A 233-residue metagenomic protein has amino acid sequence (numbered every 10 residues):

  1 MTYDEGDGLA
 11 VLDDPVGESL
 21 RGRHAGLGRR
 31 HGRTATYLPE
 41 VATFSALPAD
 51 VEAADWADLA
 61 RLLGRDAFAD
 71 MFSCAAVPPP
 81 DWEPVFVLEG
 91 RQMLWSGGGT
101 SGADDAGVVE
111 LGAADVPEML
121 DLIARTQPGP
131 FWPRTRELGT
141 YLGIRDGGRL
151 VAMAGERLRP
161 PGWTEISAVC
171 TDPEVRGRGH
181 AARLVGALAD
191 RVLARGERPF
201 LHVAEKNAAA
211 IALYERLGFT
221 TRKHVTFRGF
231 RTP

Functional and structural regions predicted by a protein language model:
T2-A103: Acyl-donor-binding surface of acyltransferase catalytic domains
S45-V51, V169-R176, A204: A short, internal acetyl-CoA/4′-phosphopantetheine-binding micro-motif in the GNAT/acyltransferase core
A53-L59, G177-A194, I211-R216: Conserved acetyl-CoA-binding loop-helix of GNAT-fold acetyltransferases
V77-W82, A182, E205-H224, R231: Conserved active-site alpha-helix within GNAT-family acetyltransferase domains
A106-G107, L122-T135: Extended, positively charged loop/linker patches that create polyanion-binding surfaces
G107-E118: A short beta-loop-alpha structural element at the N-terminal edge of CoA-dependent acyl/N-acetyltransferase catalytic
P130-T140, I144-D172: A conserved beta-strand-loop-helix scaffold within acyl/acetyltransferase catalytic domains
I166, P199-V203: Conserved hydrophobic beta-strand within the GNAT/NAT acetyltransferase core sheet that lines the active-site cleft
